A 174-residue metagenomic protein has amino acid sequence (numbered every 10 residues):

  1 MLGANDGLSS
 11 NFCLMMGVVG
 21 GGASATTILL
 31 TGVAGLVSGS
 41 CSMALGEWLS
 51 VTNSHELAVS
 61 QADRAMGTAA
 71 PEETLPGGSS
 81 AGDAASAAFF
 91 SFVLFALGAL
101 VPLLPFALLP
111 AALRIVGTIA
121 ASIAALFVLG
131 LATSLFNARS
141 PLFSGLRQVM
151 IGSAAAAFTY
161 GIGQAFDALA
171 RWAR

Functional and structural regions predicted by a protein language model:
M1-V101, A112-A125, A132-T133, A155 (+1 more regions): Hydrophobic, small-residue-rich transmembrane alpha-helices and their short perimembrane loops in multi-pass membrane
G21, F106-P110, N137-A138, D167: Short helix-capping/hinge motifs at transmembrane helix termini and TM-loop junctions
V59-S60, S144, F166: Short amphipathic alpha-helical leader/targeting segments
S122, I151-G163: Selective transmembrane alpha-helices of multi-pass membrane proteins
V128-A154: Interfacial loop-to-transmembrane junctions
G161-R174: Juxtamembrane boundary at the C-terminal end of a transmembrane helix
